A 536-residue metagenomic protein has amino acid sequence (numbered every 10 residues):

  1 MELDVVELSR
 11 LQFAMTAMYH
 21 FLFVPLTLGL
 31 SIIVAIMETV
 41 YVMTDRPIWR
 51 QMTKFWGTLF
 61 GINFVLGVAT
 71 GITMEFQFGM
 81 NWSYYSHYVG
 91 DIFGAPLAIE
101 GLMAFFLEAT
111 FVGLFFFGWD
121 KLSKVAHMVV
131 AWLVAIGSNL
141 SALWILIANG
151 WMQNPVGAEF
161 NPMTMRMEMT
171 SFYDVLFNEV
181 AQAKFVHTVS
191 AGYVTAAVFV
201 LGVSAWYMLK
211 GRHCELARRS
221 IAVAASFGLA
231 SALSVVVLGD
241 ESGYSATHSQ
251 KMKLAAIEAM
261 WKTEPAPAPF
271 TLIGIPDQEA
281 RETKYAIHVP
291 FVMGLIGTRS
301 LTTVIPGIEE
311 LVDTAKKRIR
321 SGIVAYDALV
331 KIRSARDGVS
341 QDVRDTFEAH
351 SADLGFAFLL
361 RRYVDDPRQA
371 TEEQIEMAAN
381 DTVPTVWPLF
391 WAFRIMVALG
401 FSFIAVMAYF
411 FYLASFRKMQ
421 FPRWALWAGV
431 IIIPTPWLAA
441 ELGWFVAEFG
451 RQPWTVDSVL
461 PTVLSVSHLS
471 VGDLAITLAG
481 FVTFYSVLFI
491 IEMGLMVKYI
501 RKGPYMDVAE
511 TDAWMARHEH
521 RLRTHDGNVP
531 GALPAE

Functional and structural regions predicted by a protein language model:
M1-M18, D45-M52, F76-A98, G150-V186 (+5 more regions): Membrane-interface interhelical loops and short amphipathic "cap" helices that link adjacent transmembrane segments
V24-I33, M103-F111, G192-G202, I395-F411 (+1 more regions): Hydrophobic alpha-helical transmembrane segments
T44-I62, Y88-G94, A98, G118-I136 (+2 more regions): Membrane-interfacial loop-to-helix junctions in multi-pass inner-membrane proteins
G61-T70, W132-P155, G228-G239, G429-A447: Hydrophobic alpha-helical membrane-insertion segments
N63-L133, G150, F449-Q452: Membrane-interface helix-loop-helix modules in multi-pass inner-membrane proteins
V112-L122, A126-W132, L143-M152, F172 (+4 more regions): Internal alpha-helical transmembrane segments
W144, A148, A230-S334: Aromatic-rich transmembrane-lumenal/periplasmic boundary elements in polytopic membrane proteins
M377, D381-W444, A475-Y499: C-terminal substrate/ligand-recognition segments
